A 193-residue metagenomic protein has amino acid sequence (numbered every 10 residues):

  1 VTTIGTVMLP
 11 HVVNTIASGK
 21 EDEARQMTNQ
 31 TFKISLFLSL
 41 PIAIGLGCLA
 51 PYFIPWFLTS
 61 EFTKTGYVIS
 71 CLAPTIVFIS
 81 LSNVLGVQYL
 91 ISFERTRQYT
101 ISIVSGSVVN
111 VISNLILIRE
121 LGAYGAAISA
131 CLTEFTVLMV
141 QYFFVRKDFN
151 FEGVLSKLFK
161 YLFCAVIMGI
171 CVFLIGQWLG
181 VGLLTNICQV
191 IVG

Functional and structural regions predicted by a protein language model:
V1-S39, G86-S92: Helix-loop junctions and terminal segments of transmembrane helices in multi-pass membrane transport/translocation
M27, F32-G47, I103, Y124-V145 (+2 more regions): Short alpha-helical transmembrane segments in multi-pass integral membrane proteins
N29, L46-V77: Interfacial segments at transmembrane-helix termini and the short loops linking adjacent helices
K33-P41, P74, F78, C164-C171: Hydrophobic alpha-helical transmembrane segments of multipass membrane transporters and ion channels, focusing on
A43-P51, W56, V68, V84 (+5 more regions): Membrane-embedded alpha-helical segments of multi-pass transporters/permeases
P74-S105, K147: Membrane-interface junctions at transmembrane-helix termini in multi-pass inner-membrane proteins
Q98-T100, A126-A127, G153, K157: Alpha-helical transmembrane segments and their helix-entry boundary regions
G106, S156-G193: Transmembrane alpha-helical segments of multi-pass transport proteins
